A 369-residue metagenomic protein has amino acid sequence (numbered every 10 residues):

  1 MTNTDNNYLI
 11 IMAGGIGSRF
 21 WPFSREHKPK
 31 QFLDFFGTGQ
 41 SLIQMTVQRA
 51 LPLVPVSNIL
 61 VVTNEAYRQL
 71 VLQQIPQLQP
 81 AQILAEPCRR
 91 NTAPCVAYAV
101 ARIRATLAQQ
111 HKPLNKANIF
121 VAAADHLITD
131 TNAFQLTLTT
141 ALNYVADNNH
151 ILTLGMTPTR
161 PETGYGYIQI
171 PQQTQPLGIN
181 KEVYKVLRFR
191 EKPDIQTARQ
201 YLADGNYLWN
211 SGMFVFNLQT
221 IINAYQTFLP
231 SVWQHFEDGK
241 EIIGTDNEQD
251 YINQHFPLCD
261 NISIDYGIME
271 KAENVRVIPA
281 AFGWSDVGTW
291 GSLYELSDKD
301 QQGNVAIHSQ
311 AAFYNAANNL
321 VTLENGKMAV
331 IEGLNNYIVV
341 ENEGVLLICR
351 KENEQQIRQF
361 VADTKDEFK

Functional and structural regions predicted by a protein language model:
M1-I11, S18-E26, G37-A123, T129-A133 (+1 more regions): Conserved N-terminal catalytic core of the sugar/cofactor nucleotidyltransferase
T2-N6, L218-K369: Left-handed beta-helix
T4-N7, V56-S57, Q79-P80, N115-A117 (+8 more regions): Short coil/turn connectors at secondary-structure junctions
I11-A13, V62, F120-A123, T153-T157 (+2 more regions): Short beta-strand segments
A81-Q175, F216, N223, T227-F228: Conserved beta-loop-beta/alpha segment of the NTase-like Rossmann-fold superfamily that binds/positions NTPs
P171-L208, I243: A short, charged helix-loop
G205-N217: Short loop-to-beta-strand entry elements in the cores of soluble alpha/beta enzymes
